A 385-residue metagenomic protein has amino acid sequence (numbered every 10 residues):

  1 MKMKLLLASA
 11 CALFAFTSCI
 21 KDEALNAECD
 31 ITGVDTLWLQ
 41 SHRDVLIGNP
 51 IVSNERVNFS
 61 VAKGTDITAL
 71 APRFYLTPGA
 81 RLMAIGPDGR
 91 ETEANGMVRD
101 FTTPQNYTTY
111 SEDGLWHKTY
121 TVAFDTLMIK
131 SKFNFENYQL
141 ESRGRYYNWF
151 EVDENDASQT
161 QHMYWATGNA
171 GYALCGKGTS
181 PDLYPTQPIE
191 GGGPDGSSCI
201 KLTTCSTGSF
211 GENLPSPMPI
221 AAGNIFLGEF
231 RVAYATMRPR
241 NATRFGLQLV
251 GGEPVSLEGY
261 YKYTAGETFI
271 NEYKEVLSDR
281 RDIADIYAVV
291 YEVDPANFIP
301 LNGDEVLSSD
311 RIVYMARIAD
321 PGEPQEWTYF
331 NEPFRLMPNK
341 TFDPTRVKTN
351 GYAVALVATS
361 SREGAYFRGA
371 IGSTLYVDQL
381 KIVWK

Functional and structural regions predicted by a protein language model:
M1-D30: Bacterial Sec-dependent N-terminal signal peptides
C19-F135: Beta-rich interaction/scaffold domains
D125-K177: Extracellular carbohydrate-recognition regions
N134, S256-K262, Y287-V289, N331-R335 (+3 more regions): Residues within well-ordered beta-strands of beta-sheet-rich folds
E190-F210: Short carbohydrate-recognition loop motifs
F210-A296: Extracellular-facing segments of soluble proteins and assemblies that are Gly/Ser/Thr-biased and enriched in aromatics
P295-V347, A370: Extracellular carbohydrate recognition and processing domains and analogous Trp-centered ligand-binding platforms
E326, R346-T349, S361-W384: Extracellular carbohydrate recognition
